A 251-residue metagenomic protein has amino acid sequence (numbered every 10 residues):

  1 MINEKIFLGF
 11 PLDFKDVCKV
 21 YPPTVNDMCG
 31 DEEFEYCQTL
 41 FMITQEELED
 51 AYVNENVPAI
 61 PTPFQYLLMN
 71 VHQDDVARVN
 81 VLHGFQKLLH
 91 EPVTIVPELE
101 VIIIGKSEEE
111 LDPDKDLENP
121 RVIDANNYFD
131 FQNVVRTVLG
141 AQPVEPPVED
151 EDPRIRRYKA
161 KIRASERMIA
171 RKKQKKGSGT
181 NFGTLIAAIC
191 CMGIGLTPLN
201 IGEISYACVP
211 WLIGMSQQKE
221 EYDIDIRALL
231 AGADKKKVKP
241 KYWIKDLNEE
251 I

Functional and structural regions predicted by a protein language model:
M1-T62, Y66, N70, D130-D225: An amphipathic, hydrophobic-aromatic interaction surface with interspersed Lys/Arg that forms lipid/phosphate-bearing
Y21-T24, A77, S205-Y206, V238-W243: General structural signal for secondary-structure boundaries
V57-Q86, T94: Extended, charge-biased low-complexity segments that typically form long amphipathic alpha-helices/coiled-coils
N80-E166: Long amphipathic alpha-helical segments with strong coiled-coil/leucine-zipper propensity
V122-A125, M192, N200, D234: Short N-terminal micro-motifs specific to bacterial/archaeal maturation and metal-cluster initiation sites
L229-I251: Long, intrinsically disordered, low-complexity Ser/Thr/Pro-rich regulatory/activation regions of nuclear proteins
